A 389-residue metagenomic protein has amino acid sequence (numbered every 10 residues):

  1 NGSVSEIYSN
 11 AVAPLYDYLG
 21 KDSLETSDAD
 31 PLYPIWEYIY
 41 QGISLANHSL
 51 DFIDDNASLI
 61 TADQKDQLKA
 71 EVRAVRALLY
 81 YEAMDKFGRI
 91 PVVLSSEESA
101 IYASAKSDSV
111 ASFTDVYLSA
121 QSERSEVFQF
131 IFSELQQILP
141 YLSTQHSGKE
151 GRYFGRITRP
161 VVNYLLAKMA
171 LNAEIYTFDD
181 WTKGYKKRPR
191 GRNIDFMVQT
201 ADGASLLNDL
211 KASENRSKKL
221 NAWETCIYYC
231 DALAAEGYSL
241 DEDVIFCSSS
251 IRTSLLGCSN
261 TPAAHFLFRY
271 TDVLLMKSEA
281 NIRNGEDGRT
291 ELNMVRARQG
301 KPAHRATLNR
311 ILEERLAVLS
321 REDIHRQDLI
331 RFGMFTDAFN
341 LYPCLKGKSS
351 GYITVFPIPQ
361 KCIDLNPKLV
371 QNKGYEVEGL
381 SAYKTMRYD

Functional and structural regions predicted by a protein language model:
N1-S3, G20, Y33, H48 (+2 more regions): Acidic, glycine-rich segments characteristic of secretory precursors and extracytoplasmic regions
N1-Y16, G88-I90, L94, S107 (+5 more regions): An aromatic- and glycine-enriched ligand-binding surface/loop that stacks and positions planar moieties
Y8-F87, T114-Q129, S133-F154, L255-H265 (+3 more regions): Conserved, well-structured interaction surfaces
I39-G42, A103-D108, F130-F132, Y153 (+9 more regions): Long, intrinsically disordered, low-complexity segments
E82, K86-R89, N172, Y176-D179 (+4 more regions): Alpha-helix C-terminal capping/termination sites
M84-S96, F178-T182, N284-R296: Short, well-structured active-site flanking segments
T271-K277, E286-P302: Active/binding-pocket-proximal capping segment
